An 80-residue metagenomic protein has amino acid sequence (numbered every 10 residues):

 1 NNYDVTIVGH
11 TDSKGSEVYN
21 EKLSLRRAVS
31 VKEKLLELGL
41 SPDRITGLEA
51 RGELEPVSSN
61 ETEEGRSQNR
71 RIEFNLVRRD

Functional and structural regions predicted by a protein language model:
N2-D4: A general structural motif
H10-D80: Periplasmic OmpA-like peptidoglycan-binding domain that tethers envelope proteins to the cell wall
